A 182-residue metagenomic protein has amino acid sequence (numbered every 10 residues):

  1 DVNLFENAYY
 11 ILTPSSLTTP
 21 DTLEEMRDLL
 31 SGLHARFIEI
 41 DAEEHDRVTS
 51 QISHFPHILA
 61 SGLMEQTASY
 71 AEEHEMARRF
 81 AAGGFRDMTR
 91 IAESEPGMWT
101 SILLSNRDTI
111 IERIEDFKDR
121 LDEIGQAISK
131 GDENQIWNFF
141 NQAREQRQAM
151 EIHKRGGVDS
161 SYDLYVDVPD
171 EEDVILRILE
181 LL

Functional and structural regions predicted by a protein language model:
D1-I40, E44-S50: Rossmann-fold dinucleotide-binding core
D1-N3, S101, I152-G157: Short, flexible, solvent-exposed loop/turn segments with mixed acidic/basic and small polar residues
E6-Y10, M98, S160-L164: Short amphipathic alpha-helical segments
P20-S31, H45-A68, R79-P96, I111-D119: Active-site-proximal catalytic alpha-helix in oxidoreductases
E73-Q142: Interdomain hinge/lid region at the active-site interface of Rossmann-like NAD(P)-dependent oxidoreductases
Q146-L182: A conserved regulatory-domain signal marking ACT and ACT-like small-molecule sensing domains and adjacent regulatory
